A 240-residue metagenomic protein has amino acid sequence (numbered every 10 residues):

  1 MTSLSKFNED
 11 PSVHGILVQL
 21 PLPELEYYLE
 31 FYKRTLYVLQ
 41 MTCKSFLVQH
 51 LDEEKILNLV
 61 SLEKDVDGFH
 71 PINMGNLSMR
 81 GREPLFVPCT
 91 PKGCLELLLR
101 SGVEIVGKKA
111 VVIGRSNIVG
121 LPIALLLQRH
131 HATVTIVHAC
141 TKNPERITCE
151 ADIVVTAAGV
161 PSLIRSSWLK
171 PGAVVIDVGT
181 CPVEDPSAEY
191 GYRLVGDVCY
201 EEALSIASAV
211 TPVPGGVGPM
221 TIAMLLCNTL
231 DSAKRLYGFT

Functional and structural regions predicted by a protein language model:
M1-H14, E150, A157, E184: Contiguous, glycine/small-aliphatic-enriched amphipathic segments in soluble metabolic enzymes
T2-E9, N58, R146-C149, S167 (+2 more regions): Replace "anionic and nucleotidyl ligands
S5-E9, H14-K109, I147: Anion-binding alpha/beta catalytic cores of soluble intermediary-metabolism enzymes, centered on
K6, K55, L59, G93-R100 (+4 more regions): Alpha-helical scaffold segments in soluble metabolic enzymes
K64, P171-A173, I206-S208: A short helix->loop->beta-strand "cap" motif at the edges of active sites that frequently abuts
G68, I136, V175, A209-V210: Conserved beta-strand scaffold positions in the cores of enzyme catalytic domains, especially in NTP/NDP-utilizing
N76-V178, V183, A188-E201: Glycine-rich phosphate/diphosphate-binding loop of Rossmann-like nucleotide-binding domains
L98-L99, P186-T240: Adenosine-phosphate binding glycine-rich loop
